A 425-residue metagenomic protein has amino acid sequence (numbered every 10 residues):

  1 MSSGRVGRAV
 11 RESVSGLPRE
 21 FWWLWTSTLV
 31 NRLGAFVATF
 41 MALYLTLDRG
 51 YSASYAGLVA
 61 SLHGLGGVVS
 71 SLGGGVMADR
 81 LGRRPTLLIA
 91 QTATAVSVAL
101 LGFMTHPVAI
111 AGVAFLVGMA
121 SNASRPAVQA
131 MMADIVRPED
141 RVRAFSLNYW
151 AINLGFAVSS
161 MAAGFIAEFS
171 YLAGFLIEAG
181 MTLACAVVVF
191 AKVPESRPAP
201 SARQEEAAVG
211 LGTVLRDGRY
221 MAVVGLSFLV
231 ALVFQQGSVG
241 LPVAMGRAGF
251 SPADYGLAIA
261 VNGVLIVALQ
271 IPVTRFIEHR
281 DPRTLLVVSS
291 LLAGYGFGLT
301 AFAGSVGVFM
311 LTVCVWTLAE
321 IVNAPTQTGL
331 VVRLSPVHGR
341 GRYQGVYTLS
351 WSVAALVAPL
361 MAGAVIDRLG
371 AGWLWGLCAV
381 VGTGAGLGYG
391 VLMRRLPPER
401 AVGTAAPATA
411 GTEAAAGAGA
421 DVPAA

Functional and structural regions predicted by a protein language model:
S2-P18, P194-G225, D421: Juxtamembrane intracellular "pre-TM" segments in multi-pass secondary transporters
L17-G64, Y220-A258: Helix-loop boundary and gating motifs at the non-cytosolic
V68-T105: Conserved MFS/SLC helix-loop-helix module at the cytosolic interface between two early adjacent transmembrane helices
S70-G82, L269-P282, I366: Helix-to-loop junctions at the C-terminal end of transmembrane segments in multipass secondary transporters
P85-A99, T284-L299: Structural signature of the two symmetry-related core transmembrane helices
V113-I152: Cytoplasmic helix-loop-helix junction between adjacent transmembrane helices in 12-TM secondary transporters
N148-F190: Helix-loop-helix hairpin linking two adjacent transmembrane segments in secondary transporters
G180-A199, G388-M393: C-terminal membrane-cytosol helix-exit motif in multi-pass small-molecule transporters
